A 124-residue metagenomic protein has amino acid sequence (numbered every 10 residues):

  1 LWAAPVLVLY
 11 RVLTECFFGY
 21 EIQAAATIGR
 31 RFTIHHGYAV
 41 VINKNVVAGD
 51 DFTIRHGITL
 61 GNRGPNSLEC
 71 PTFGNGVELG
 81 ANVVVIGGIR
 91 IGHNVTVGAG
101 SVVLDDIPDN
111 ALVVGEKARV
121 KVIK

Functional and structural regions predicted by a protein language model:
L1-F18: Terminal amphipathic alpha-helical/low-complexity segments used for targeting or macromolecular assembly
F18, A24, G29-R30, H35-K44 (+11 more regions): Left-handed beta-helix
R119-K121: Acidic, carboxylate-rich catalytic segments that either coordinate divalent cations
